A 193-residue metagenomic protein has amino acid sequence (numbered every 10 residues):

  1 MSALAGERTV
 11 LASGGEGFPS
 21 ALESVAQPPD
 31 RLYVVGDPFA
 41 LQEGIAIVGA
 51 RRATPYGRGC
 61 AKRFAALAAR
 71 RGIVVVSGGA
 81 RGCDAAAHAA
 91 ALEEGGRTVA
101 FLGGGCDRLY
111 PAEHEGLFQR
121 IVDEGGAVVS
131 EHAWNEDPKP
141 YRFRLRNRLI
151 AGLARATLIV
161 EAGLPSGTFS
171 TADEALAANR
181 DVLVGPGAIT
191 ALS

Functional and structural regions predicted by a protein language model:
S2-S193: Glycine-biased, small-residue-rich flexible motifs in mid-sequence functional cores and linkers
